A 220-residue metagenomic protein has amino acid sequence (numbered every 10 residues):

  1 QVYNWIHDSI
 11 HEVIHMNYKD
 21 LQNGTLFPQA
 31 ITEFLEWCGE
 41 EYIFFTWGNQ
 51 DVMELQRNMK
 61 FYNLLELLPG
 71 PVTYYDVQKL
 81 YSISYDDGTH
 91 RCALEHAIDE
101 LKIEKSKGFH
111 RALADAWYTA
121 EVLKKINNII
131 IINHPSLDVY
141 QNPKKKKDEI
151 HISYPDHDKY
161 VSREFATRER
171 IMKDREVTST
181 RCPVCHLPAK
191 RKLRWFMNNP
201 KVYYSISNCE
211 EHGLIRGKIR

Functional and structural regions predicted by a protein language model:
Q1, G70-Y81: A short, structured active-site edge motif that brings together acidic residues
Q1-Q56, G213-I219: Conserved non-catalytic scaffold segment of RNase H-like nuclease domains
W5-I14, Y18-L21, L80-A116: Active-site-proximal helix-loop-helix substrate-binding element of RNase H-like nuclease domains
M16, L64, I103, L187-P188 (+1 more regions): Short aromatic/hydrophobic-glycine micro-motifs
Q29, D115-W117, P200: Short secondary-structure boundary/hinge segments and terminal tails
I43-N49, E54-N58, A93-H157: Acidic, Mg2+-coordinating catalytic module of metal-dependent nucleases/exonucleases that use a two-metal-ion mechanism
M53-V72: Substrate-recognition/cap helix-loop segment adjacent to the acidic, metal-dependent catalytic center of Asp-based
K125-R220: Acidic two-metal-ion nuclease catalytic site recognized across multiple nuclease folds, prominently DnaQ/RNase D-T
